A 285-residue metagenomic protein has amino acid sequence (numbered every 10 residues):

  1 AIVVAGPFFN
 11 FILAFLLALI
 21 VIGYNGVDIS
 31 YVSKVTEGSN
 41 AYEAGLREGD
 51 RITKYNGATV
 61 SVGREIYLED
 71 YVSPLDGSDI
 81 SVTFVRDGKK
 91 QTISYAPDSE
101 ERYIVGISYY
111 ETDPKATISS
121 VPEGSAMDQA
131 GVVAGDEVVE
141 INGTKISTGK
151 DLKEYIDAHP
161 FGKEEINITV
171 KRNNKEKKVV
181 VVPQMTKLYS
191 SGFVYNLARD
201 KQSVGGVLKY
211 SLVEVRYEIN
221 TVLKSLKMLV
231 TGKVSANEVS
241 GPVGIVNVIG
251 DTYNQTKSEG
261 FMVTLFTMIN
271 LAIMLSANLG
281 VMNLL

Functional and structural regions predicted by a protein language model:
A1-E37: Internal alpha-helical transmembrane segments
A1-I12, Y55-E101, A236: Interdomain regulatory linker/hinge segments that flank or connect interaction modules in polarity/junction/synaptic
F9-I22, I93-T112, V182-M185, F193: Short, structured interface segments
N10, A14, M274-N283: Alpha-helical transmembrane segments of multi-pass membrane proteins
V35-N40, E123-A126: Extracytoplasmic Gram-positive cell-surface binding/anchoring modules and repeats
Y42-R64, M127-K150, V215: Conserved PDZ fold ligand-binding element
R86, R172, V281-L285: Short, intrinsically disordered, charge-balanced linker/junction segments flanking boundaries in proteins
I104-Q129, E137, T144-K145, K150-L279: Functional transmembrane alpha-helices
